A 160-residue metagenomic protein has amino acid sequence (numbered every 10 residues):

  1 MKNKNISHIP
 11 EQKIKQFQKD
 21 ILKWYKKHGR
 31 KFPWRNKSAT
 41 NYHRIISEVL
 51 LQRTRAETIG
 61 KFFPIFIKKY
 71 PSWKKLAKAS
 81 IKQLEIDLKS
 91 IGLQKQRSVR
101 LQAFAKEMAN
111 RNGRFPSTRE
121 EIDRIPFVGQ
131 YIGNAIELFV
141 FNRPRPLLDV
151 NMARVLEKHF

Functional and structural regions predicted by a protein language model:
M1-N3: Charged, often flexible domain-edge or linker segments that flank or initiate folded functional domains
N5-K13, D20, W24-F160: Catalytic cores of DNA base-excision repair glycosylases
